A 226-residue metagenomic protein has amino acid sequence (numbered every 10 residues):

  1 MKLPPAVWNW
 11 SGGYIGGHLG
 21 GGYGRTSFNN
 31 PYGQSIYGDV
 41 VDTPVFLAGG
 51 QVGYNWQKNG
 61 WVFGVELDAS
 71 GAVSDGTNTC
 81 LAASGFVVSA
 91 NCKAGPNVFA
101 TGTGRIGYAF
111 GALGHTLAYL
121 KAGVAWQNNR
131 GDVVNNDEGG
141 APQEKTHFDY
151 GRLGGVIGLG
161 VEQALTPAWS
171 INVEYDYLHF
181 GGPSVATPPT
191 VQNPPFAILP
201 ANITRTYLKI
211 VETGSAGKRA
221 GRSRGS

Functional and structural regions predicted by a protein language model:
M1-S226: Gram-negative outer-membrane beta-barrel domains
